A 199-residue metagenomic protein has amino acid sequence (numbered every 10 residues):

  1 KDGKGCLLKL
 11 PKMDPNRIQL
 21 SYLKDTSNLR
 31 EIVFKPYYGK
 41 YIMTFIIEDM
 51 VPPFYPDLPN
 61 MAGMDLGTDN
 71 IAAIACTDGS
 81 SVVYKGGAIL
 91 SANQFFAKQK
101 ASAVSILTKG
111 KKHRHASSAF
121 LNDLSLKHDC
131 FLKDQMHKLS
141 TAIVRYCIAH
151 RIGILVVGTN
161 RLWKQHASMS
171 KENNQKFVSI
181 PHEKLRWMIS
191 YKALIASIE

Functional and structural regions predicted by a protein language model:
K1-Y37, S179: Acidic carboxylate diad motif detector
Y38-E199: Positively charged, helix-rich recognition surfaces that bind polyanionic ligands
